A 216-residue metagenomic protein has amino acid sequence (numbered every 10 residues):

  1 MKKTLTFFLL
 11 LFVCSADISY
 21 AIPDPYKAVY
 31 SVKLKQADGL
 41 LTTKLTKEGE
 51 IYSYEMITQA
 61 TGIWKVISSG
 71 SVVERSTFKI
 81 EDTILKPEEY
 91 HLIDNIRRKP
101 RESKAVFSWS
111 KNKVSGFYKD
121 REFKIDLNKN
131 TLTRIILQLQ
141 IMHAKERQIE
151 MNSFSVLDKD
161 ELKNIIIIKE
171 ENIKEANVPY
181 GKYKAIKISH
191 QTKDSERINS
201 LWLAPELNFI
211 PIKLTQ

Functional and structural regions predicted by a protein language model:
T4-C14: Sec-dependent N-terminal signal peptides
I18-V106, F154, E161: N-terminal cleavable signal peptides for secretion/export
L34-Q36, D82, D120, Y180 (+1 more regions): Residue-level detection of beta-strand-connecting loop/turn positions
D38-L40, E102, I136-Q138, I198-S200: Transmembrane beta-barrel architecture of outer membranes
K47-T61, S71, A185-Q216: Gly/Pro-enriched, hydrophobic low-complexity segments that function as extracytoplasmic propeptides/linkers
H91-D94, F117-K119, H190-T192, L214-Q216: Beta-turn initiation residues at beta-strand->coil junctions
I96, P100-Y183: Solvent-exposed helix/loop surface patches that form functional interfaces
